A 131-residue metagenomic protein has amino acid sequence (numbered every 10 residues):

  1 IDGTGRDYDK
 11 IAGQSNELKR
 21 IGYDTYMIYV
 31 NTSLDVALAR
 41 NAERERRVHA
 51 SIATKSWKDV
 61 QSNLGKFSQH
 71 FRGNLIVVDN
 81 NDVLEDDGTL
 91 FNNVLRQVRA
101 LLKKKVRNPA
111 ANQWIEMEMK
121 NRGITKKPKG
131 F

Functional and structural regions predicted by a protein language model:
I1-D2, M27-N31, V77-D79: Conserved beta-strand segments of the P-loop GTPase G domain that flank and frequently precede/overlap
I1-K19: Conserved nucleotide-sensing/catalytic segment adjacent to the nucleotide-binding pocket in NTP-handling enzymes
R6, K19-R40: Conserved phosphate-donor/acceptor-positioning beta-strand/loop module used by diverse small-molecule
L34-F131: Conserved GTP-binding G-domain of TRAFAC-class P-loop NTPases and closely related GTPase folds
